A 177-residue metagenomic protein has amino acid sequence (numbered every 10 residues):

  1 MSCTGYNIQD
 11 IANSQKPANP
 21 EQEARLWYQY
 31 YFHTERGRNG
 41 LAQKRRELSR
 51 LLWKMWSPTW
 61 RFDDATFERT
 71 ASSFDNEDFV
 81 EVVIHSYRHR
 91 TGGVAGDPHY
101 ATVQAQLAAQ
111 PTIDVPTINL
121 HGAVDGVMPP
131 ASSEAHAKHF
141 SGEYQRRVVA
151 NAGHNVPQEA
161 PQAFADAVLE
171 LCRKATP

Functional and structural regions predicted by a protein language model:
M1-Y144, K174-T176: Flexible "cap/lid" subdomain of the alpha/beta-hydrolase fold that forms the substrate-access gate
E143-P177: Catalytic active-site module of serine/aspartate enzymes centered on a nucleophile-bearing elbow/loop
